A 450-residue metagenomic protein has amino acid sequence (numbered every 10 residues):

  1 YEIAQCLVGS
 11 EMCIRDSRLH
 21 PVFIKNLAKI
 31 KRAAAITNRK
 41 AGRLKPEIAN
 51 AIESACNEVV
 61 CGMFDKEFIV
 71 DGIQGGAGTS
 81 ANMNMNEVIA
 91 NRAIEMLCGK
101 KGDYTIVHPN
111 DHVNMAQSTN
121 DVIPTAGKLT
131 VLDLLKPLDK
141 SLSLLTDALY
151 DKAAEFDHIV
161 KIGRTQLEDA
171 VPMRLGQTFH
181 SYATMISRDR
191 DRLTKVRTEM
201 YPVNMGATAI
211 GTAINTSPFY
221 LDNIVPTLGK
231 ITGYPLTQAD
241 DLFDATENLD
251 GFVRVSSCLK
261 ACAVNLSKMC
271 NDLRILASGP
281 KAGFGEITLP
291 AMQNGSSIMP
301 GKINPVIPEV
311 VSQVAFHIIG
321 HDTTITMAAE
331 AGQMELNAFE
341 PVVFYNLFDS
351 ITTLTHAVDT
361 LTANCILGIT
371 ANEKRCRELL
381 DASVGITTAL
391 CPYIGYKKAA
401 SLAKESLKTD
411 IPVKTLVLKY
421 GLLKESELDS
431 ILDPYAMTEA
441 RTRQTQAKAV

Functional and structural regions predicted by a protein language model:
Y1-G9, I14: Single conserved hydrophobic/aromatic residue that forms the stacking wall/gate of nucleotide- or nucleobase-binding
D16, F23, K29-T37, S118-R174 (+3 more regions): Long, non-coiled-coil amphipathic alpha-helical linker/lever segments that couple catalytic cores to other domains
K29-I69, L228: Anion-binding (especially nucleotide phosphate/pyrophosphate-binding) glycine-rich loop and adjoining beta-alpha core
K45-A49, V59-G72, M96-N120, P124 (+2 more regions): Short, flexible active-site-proximal loops enriched in glycine and acidic residues
V60-A77, T194-G206, D429-L432: Extended amphipathic alpha-helical scaffolds
S80-T119, P137-Y150, V171-I325: Internal glycine-rich alpha/beta core junctions
T105-L134, L138-A153, S350, H356-R375 (+2 more regions): Mobile "lid/hinge" segments at catalytic clefts and subdomain interfaces of large enzymes
D189, D240, D244-N248, F252 (+2 more regions): Catalytic-core signal marking the mid-to-C-terminal active-site face
